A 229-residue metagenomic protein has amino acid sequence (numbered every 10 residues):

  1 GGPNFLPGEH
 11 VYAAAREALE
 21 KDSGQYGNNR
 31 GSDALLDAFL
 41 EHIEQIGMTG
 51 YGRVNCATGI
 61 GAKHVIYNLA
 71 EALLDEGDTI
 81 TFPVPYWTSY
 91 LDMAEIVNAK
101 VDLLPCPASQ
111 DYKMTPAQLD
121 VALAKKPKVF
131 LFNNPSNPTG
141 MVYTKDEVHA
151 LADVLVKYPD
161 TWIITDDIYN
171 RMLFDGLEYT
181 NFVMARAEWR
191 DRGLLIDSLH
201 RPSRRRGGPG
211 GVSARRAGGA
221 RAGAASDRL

Functional and structural regions predicted by a protein language model:
G1-G61, N68: N-terminal small-domain helix-loop-helix segment of the aminotransferase-like
A13, R186-L229: Conserved core segment of the aminotransferase class I/II
G50-C56, E76-T79, K126, R190-G193: Short acidic capping loops at alpha-helix termini that bridge into adjacent secondary structure
A72-A94: Conserved PLP-anchoring active-site segment centered on the Schiff-base-forming lysine
D78, A99, L155-W162, R190-D191: A short helix->loop->beta-strand "cap" motif at the edges of active sites that frequently abuts
V84, K100-A108: Short beta->alpha connector loops at strand-helix junctions that form conserved, small/polar/Pro-enriched
P107-L177: Active-site phosphate-binding strand-loop segment of PLP-dependent enzymes
